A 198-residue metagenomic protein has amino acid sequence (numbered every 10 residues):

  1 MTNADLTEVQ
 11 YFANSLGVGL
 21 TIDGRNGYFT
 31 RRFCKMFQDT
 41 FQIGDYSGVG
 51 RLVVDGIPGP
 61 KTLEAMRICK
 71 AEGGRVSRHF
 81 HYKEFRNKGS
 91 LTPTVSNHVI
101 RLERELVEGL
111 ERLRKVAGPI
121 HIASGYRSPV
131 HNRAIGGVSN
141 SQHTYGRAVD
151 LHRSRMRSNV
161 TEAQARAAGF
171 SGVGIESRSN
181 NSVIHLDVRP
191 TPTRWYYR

Functional and structural regions predicted by a protein language model:
M1, G19-G24, R51-V53, T92-E103 (+1 more regions): Second-shell loop/turn segments in exported
M1-M66: Short acidic, glycine/serine/threonine-rich helix-capping segments at coil-helix boundaries
V9-G19, M36-G44, A65-E72, G109-P119 (+2 more regions): Structured segments of extracytoplasmic/periplasmic soluble domains in secreted or envelope-associated proteins
T21-I22, V49, V54, G118-Y126 (+1 more regions): Surface-exposed patches in mature extracellular/periplasmic domains of secreted proteins
N26, P58, S124-Y126, R153-R155 (+1 more regions): A mature extracytoplasmic/lumenal domain signature
K70-P119: Active-site acidic/histidine clusters and adjacent loop/turn architecture that either coordinate catalytic ions
A123-H143: Active-site-adjacent substructure of cysteine-protease-like catalytic cores
S139-R198: Catalytic cores and adjacent binding grooves of peptidoglycan-active enzymes
